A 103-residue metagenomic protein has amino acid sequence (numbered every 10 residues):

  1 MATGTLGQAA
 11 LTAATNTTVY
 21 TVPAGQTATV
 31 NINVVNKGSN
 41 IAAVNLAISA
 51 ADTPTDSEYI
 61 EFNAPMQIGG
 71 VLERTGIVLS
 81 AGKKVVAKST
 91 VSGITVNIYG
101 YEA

Functional and structural regions predicted by a protein language model:
M1-K37, K88-A103: C-terminal interaction-tip segments
A13, I41, D52-T55: Short linear sequence motifs
A28-V30, A42, F62, K83 (+1 more regions): A generic structural signal for short beta-strands and their flanking turns/coil linkers
K37-A47: Membrane-interacting alpha-helical segments
N45-S49, N97-Y99: Beta-strand signatures of extracellular beta-sandwich domains
A50-K84: Intrinsically disordered, low-complexity Pro/Gly/Ser/Thr-rich segments with frequent PxxP/GP/PP motifs and embedded
